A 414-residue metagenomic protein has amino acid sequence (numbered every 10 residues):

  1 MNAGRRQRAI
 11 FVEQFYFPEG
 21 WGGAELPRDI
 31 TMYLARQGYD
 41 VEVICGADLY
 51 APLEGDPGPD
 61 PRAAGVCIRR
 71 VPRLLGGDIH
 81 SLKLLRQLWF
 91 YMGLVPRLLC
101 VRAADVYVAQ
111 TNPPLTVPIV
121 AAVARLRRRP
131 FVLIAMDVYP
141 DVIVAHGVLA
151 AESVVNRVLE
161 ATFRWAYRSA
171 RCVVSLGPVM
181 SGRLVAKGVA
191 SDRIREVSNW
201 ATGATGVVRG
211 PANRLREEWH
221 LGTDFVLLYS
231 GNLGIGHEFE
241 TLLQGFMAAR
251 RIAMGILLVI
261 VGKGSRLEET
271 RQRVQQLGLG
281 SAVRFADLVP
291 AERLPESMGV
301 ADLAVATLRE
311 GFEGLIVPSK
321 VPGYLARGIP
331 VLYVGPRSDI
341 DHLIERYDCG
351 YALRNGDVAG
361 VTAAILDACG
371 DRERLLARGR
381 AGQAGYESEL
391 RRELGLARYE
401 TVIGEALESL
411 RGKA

Functional and structural regions predicted by a protein language model:
M1-A64, A249, R411-A414: N-terminal subdomain of nucleotide-sugar transferases
C45, E152-P211, L221-G222, V283-A286: Donor nucleotide-sugar binding/catalytic pocket of nucleotide-sugar-dependent glycosyltransferases
G55-P61, G206-H220: A short helix/loop element that forms part of the nucleotide-sugar donor recognition site in Leloir-type
H220-H237, L242-F246: Conserved donor-binding/catalytic core segment of Leloir-type glycosyltransferases
H237, P290-G299, A304-L325, P330-H342: Nucleotide-sugar-dependent
V261-G262, L267-P295: Nucleotide-activated donor-binding/catalytic signature segment of Leloir-type glycosyltransferases, i.e., the conserved
S338-L366, R374: Change "using UDP/GDP/dTDP sugars" to "using nucleotide sugars
G356, G360, G370-I403: A charged, aromatic-enriched C-terminal amphipathic alpha-helix characteristic of glycosyltransferases across folds
